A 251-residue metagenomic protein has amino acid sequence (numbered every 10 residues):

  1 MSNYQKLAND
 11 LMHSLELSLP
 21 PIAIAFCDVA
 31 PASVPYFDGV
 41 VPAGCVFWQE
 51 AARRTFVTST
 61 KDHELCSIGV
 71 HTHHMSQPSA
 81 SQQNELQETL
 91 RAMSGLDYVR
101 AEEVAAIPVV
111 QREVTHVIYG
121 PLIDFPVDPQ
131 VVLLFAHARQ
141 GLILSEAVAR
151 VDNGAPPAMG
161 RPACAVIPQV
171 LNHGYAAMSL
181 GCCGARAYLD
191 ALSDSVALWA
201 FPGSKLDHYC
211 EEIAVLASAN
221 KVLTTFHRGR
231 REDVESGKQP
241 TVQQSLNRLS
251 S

Functional and structural regions predicted by a protein language model:
Y4-S251: Acidic, serine/proline-rich low-complexity intrinsically disordered regions
